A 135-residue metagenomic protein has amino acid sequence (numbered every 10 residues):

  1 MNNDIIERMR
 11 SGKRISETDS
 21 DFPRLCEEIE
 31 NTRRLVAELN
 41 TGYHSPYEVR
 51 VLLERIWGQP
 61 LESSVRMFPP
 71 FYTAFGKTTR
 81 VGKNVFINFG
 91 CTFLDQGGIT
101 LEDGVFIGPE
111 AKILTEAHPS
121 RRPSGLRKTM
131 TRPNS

Functional and structural regions predicted by a protein language model:
M1-S64: Terminal amphipathic alpha-helical/low-complexity segments used for targeting or macromolecular assembly
F71-V81, F86-S135: Flexible, glycine/small-residue-enriched loop-and-beta-strand segment within the central core of proteins
